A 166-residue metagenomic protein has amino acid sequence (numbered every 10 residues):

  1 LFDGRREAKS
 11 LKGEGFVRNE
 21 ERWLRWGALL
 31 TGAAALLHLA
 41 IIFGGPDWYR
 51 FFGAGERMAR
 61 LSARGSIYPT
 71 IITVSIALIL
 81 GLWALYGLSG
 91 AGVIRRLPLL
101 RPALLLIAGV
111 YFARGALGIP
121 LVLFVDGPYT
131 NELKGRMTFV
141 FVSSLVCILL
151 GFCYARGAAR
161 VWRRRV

Functional and structural regions predicted by a protein language model:
F16-A34: Cytosolic juxtamembrane helix and N-cap/initiation of the first transmembrane helix
A34, L80-W83, V110-R114, L150: Alpha-helical transmembrane segments of multi-pass membrane proteins
L37-I72, A91-R96, V125-K134: Interfacial loop at the N-terminal end of multi-pass membrane proteins
V74-L82, V142-R156: Hydrophobic cores of alpha-helical transmembrane segments in multi-pass inner/ER membrane proteins, independent
G87-I107: Cytoplasmic juxtamembrane regions at transmembrane-helix boundaries
P102-G109, E132-L149: Individual transmembrane alpha-helices with interfacial aromatic-anchor signatures
A103-P128: Hydrophobic alpha-helical transmembrane segments of integral membrane proteins
A155-V166: Cytosolic juxtamembrane helix at the C-terminal end of the final transmembrane segment
